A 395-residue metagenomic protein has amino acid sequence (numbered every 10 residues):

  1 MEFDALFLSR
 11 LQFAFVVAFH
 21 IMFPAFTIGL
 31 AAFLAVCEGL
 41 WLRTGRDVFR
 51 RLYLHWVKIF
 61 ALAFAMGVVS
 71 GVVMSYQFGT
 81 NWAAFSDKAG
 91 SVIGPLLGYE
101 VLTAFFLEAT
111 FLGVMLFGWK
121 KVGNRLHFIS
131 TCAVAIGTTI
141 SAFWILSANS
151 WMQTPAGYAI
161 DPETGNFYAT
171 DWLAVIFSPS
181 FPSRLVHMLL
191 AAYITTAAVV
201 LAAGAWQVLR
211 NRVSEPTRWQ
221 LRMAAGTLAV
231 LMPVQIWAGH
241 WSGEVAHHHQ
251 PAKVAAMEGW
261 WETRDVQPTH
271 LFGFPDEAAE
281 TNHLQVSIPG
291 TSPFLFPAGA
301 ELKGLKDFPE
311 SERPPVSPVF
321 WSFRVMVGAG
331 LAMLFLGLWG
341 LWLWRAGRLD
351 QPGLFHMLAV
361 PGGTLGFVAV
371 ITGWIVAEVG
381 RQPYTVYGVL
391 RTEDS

Functional and structural regions predicted by a protein language model:
M1-S395: Polytopic transmembrane helical bundles with strong interfacial aromatic enrichment
